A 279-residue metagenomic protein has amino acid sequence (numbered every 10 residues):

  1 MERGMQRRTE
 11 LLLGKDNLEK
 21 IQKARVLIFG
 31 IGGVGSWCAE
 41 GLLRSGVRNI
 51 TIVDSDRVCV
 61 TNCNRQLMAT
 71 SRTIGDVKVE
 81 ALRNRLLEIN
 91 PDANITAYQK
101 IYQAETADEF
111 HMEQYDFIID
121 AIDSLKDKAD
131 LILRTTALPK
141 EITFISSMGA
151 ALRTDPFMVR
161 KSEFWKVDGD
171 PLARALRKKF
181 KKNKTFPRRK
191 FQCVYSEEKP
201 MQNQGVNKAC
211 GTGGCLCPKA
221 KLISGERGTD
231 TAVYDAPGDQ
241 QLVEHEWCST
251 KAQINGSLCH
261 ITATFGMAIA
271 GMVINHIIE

Functional and structural regions predicted by a protein language model:
M1-L27: N-terminal charged helix/coil linker that caps or initiates catalytic domains
I28-G30, V53: Conserved N-terminal Rossmann-fold NAD(P)-binding element of oxidoreductases
V34-G35: Hydrophobic/small residue at the entry helix of a nucleotide-binding pocket
R44-N49, E141: Conserved S-adenosyl-L-methionine
V47, I52-N90: Glycine-rich phosphate-binding loop and adjoining beta1-alpha1-beta2 segment of Rossmann-like nucleotide-binding folds
Q99-A107: Conserved SAM/SAH-binding loop
E113-F117, I122-D130, I142-F144, L152-T154 (+2 more regions): Glycine-rich phosphate/adenylate-binding loop
